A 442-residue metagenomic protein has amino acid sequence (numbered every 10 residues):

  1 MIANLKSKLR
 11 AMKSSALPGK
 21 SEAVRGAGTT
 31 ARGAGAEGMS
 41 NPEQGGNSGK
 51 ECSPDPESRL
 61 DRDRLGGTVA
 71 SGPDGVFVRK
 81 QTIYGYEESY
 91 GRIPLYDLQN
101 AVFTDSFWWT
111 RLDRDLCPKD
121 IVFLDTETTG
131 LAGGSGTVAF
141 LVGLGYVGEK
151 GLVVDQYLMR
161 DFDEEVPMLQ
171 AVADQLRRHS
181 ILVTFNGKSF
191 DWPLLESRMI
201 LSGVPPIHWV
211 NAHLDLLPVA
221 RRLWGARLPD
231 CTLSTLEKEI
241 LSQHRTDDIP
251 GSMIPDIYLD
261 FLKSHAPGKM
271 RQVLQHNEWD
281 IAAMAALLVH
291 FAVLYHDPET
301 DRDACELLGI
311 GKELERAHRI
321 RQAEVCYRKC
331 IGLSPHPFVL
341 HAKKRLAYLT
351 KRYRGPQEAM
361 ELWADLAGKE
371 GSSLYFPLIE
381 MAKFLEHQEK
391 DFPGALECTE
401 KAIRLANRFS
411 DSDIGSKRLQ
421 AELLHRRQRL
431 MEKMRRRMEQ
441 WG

Functional and structural regions predicted by a protein language model:
M1-P118: N-terminal accessory regions of nucleic-acid-interacting proteins
W109-I181: Conserved RNase H-like, two-metal-ion catalytic cores of nucleic-acid enzymes
E149-E239: Conserved DEDDh/DEDDy metal-dependent 3′-5′ exonuclease domain
R222, L228-D301, L308: Acidic, Mg2+-coordinating catalytic module of metal-dependent nucleases/exonucleases that use a two-metal-ion mechanism
I310, R345-L346, M381, A395 (+2 more regions): Structural register within alpha-helical repeat arrays
L314, L349-T350, L385-E386, M431: Residue at a conserved register position within TPR or TPR-like alpha-solenoid repeats
